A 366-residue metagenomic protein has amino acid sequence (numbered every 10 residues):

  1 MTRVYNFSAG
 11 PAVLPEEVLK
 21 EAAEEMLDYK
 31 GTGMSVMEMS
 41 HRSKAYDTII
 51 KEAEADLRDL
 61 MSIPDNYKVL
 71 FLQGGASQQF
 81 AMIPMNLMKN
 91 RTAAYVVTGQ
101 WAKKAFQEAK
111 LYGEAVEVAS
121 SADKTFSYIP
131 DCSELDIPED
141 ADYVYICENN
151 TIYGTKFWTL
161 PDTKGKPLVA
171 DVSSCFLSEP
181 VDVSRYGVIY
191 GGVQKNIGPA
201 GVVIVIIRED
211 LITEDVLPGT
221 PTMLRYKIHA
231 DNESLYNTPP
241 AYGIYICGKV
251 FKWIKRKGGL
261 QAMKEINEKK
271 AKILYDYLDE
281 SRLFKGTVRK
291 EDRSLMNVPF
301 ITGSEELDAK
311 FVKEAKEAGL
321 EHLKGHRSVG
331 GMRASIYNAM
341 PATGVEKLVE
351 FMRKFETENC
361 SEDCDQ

Functional and structural regions predicted by a protein language model:
T2-V4, E317, H326, G330-Q366: PLP-dependent enzyme catalytic core of the Aspartate aminotransferase-like
R3-E54: A glycine-/small-polar-enriched, mobile loop at the entrance of the PLP active site in fold-type I
G10, A109, S120-F176: Active-site phosphate-binding strand-loop segment of PLP-dependent enzymes
P15, V193-Y275, R289, E358 (+1 more regions): Active-site C-terminal subdomain of aminotransferase-like
M34-Q79, N86, Q100, E108: Conserved N-terminal alpha-helix of the aminotransferase class I/II PLP-enzyme fold
S77-V144: PLP-dependent aminotransferase-like
V169, V183-Q194, V203: Conserved active-site segment immediately N-terminal to the catalytic lysine that forms the internal aldimine
F284-A315: Conserved PLP-binding catalytic core of the aspartate aminotransferase-like
